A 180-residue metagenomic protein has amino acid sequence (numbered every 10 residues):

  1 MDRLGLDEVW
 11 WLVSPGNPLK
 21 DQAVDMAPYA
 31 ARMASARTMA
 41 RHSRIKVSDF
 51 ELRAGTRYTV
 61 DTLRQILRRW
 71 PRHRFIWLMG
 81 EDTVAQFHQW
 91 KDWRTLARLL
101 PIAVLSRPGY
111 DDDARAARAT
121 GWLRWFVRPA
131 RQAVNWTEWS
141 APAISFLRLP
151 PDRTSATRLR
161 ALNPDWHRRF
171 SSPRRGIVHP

Functional and structural regions predicted by a protein language model:
M1-P180: Nucleotidyltransferase catalytic core that binds NTPs
